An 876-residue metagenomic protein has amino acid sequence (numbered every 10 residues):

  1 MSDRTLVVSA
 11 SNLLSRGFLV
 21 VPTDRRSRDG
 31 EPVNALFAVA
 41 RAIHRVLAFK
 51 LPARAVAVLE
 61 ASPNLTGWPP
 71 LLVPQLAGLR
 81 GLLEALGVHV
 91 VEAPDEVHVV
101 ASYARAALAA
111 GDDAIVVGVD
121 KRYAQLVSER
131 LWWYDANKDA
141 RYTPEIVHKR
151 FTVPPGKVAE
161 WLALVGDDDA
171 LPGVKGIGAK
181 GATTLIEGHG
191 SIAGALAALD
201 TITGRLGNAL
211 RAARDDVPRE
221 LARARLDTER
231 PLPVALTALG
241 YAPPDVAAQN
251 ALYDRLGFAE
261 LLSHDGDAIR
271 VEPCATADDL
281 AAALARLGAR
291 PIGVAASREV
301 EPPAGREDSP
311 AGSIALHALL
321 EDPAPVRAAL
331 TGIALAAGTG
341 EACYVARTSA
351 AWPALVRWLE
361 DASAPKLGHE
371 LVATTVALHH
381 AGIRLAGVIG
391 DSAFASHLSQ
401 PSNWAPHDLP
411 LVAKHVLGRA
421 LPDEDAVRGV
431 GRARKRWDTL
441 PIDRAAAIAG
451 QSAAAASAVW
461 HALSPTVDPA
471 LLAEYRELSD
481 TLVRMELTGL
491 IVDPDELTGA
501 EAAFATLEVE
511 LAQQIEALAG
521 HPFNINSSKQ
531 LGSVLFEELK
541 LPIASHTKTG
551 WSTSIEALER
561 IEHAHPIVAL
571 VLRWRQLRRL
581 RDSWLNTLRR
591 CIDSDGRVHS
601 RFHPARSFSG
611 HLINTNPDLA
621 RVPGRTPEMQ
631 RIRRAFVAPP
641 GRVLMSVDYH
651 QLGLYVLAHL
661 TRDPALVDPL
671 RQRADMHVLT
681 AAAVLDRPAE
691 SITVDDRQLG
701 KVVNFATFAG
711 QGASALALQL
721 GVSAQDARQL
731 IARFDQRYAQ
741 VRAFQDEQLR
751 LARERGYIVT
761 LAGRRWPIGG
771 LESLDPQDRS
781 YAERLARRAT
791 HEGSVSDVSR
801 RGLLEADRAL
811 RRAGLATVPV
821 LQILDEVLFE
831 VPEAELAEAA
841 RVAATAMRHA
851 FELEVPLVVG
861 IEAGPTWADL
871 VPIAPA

Functional and structural regions predicted by a protein language model:
M1-G67: Non-catalytic, usually N-terminal nucleic-acid engagement modules in DNA/RNA processing proteins
L14-T23, A124-E129, I333, V372-G382 (+3 more regions): Short active-site loop/helix that positions an aromatic residue
L72-P233: Extended two-metal-dependent nuclease catalytic cores across DNA- and RNA-processing enzymes
V90-V91, R141-D168, R270-E272, R306-S309 (+2 more regions): Active-site-proximal helix-loop-helix substrate-binding element of RNase H-like nuclease domains
A93, V116, N524-N526, V818-I823: Short beta-strand
A213-R347, V430-Q630, V637-V643, H650-G653 (+7 more regions): Conserved "right-hand" nucleotidyltransferase catalytic core of DNA-directed polymerases
K435-D438, D480-L487, P542-A544, D593-S607 (+5 more regions): Conserved catalytic core of nucleic-acid polymerases
T506-Q513, A517-A569, Q736-R788, E792 (+1 more regions): C-terminal polymerase-core module
